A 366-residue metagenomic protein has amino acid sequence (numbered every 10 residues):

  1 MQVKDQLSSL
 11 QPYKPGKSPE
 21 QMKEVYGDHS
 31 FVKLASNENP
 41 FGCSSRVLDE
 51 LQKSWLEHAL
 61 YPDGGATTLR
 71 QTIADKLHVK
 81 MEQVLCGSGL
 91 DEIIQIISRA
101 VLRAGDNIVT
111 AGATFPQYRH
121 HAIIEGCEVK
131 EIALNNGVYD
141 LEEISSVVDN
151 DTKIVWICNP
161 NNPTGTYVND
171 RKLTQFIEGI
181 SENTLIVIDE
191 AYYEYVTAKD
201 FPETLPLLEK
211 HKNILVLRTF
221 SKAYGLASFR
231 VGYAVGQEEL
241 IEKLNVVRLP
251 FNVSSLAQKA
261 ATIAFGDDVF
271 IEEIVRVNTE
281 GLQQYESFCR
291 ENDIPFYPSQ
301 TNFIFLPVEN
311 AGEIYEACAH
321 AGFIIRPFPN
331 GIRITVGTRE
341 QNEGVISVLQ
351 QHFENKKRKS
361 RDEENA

Functional and structural regions predicted by a protein language model:
Q2-G89, I96, A366: N-terminal small-domain helix-loop-helix segment of the aminotransferase-like
K33, P295-S299, I325-P327: Short beta-strand
G65, N213-R290, I294-Y297: PLP-dependent aminotransferase class I/II
A100-I157: PLP-dependent aminotransferase-like
I123, L141-N150, P163-I186, Y192-S221: Active-site pre-lysine segment of PLP-dependent enzymes
I157, I188-D189: Hydrophobic residues in beta-strands of the RecA-like P-loop NTPase core, especially within AAA+ ATPase
T279, S287-A321, V336: Conserved PLP-binding catalytic core of the aspartate aminotransferase-like
G312, A317-A321, I325-A366: PLP-dependent enzyme catalytic core of the Aspartate aminotransferase-like
